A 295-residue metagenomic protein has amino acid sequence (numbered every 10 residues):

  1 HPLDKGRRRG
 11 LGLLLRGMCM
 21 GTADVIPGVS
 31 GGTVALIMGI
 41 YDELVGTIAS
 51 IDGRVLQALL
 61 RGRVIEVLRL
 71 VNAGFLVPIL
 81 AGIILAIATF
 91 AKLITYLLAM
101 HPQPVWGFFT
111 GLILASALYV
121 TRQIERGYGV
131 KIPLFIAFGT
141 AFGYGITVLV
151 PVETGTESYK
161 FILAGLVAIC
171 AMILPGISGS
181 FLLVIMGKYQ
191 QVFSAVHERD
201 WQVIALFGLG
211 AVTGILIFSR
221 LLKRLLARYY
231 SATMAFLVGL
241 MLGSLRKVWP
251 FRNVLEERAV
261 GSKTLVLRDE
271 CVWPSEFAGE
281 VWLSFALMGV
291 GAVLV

Functional and structural regions predicted by a protein language model:
H1-V25, S30-V295: Multi-pass membrane proteins that catalyze or facilitate reactions on polyprenyl-/lipid-phosphate substrates and their
